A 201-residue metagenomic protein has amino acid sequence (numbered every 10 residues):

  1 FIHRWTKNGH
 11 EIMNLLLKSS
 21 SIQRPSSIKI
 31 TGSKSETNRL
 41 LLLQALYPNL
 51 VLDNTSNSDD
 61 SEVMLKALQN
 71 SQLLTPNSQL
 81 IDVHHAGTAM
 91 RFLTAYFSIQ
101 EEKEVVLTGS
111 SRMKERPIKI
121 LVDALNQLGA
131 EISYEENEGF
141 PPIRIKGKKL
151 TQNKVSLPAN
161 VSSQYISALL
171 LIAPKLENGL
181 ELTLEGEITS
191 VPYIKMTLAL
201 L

Functional and structural regions predicted by a protein language model:
G9-L201: Structural preference for solvent-exposed beta-strand-turn elements and adjacent flexible terminal/loop segments within
